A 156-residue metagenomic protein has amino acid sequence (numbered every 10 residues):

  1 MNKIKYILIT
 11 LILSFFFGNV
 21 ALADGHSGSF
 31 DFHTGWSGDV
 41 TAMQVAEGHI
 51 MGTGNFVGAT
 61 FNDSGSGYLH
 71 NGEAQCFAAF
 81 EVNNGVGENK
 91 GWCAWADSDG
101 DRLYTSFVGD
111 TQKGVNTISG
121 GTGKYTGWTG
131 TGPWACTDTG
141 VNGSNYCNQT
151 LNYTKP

Functional and structural regions predicted by a protein language model:
M1-L8: Bacterial N-terminal signal peptides that target proteins for export
I9-G18: Bacterial N-terminal signal peptides
L22-P156: Beta-strand-enriched cores of mature, soluble protein domains
